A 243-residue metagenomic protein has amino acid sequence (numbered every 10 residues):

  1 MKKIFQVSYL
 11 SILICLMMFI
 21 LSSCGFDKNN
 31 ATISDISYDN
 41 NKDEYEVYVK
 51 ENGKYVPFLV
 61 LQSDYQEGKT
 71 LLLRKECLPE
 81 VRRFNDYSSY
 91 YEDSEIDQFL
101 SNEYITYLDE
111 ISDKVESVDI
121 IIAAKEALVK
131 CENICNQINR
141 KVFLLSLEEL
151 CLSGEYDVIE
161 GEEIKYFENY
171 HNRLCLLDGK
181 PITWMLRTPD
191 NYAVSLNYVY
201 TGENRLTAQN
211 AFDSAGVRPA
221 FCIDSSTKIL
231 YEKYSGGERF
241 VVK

Functional and structural regions predicted by a protein language model:
M1, M17-M18, M185: Detector for methionine-enriched segments
M1-V7: Positively charged n-region of N-terminal signal peptides that target proteins for export
S8, M17-M18, E168, F212: Residue-level signal for mature regions of secreted extracellular proteins and peptides
I20-S23: C-terminal motif of bacterial Sec signal peptides marking the signal peptidase cleavage site
G25-K243: Collagenous Gly-X-Y triple-helix signature in extracellular proteins
